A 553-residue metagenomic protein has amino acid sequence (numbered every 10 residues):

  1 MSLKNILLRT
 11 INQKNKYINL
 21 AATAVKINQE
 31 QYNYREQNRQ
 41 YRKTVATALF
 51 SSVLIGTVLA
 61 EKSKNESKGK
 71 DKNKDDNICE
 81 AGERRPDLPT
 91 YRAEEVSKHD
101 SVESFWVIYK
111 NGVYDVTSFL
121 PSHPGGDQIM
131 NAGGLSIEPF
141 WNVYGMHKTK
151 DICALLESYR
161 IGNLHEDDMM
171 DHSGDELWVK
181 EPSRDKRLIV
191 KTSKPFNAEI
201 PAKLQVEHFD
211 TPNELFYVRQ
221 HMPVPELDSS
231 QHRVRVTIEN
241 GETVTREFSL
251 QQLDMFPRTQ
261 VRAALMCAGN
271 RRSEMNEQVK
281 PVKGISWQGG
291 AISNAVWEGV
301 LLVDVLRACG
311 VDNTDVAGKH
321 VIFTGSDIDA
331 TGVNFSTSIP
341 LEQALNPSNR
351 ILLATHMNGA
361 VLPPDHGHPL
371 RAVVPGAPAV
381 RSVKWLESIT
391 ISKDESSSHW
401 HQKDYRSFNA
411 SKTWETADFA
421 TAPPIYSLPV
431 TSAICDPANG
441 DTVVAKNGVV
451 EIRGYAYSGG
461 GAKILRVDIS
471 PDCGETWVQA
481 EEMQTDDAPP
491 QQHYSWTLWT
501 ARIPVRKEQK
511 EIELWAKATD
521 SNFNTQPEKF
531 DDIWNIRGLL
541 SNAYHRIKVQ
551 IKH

Functional and structural regions predicted by a protein language model:
L3-K4, N12, K16-Y17, A22-I200 (+1 more regions): Histidine-anchored, small-residue-rich loop motif
F105-V107, F323, A501: Short acidic-hydrophobic surface loop/beta-edge motif
W106, W477, W496-W499: Signature tryptophan residues that serve as conserved aromatic anchors
K110, C473-G474, N522: Residue-level recognition of short loop/turn positions
E138-V143, W496-V505: Exposed aromatic-hydrophobic patches
D168-R466, E482-T485, P489-Y494, P504-E513 (+4 more regions): N-terminal intrinsically disordered, low-complexity segments enriched in P/E/S/T
